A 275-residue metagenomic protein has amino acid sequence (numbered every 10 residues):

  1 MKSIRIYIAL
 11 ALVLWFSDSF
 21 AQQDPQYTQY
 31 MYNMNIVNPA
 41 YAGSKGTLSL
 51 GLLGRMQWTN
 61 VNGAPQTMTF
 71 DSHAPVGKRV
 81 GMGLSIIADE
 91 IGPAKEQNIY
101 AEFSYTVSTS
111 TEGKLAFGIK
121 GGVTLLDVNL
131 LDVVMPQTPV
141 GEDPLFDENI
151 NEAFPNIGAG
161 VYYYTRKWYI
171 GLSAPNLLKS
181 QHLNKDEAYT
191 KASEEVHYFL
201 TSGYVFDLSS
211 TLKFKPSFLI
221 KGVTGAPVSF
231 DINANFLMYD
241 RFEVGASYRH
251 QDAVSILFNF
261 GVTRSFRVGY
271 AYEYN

Functional and structural regions predicted by a protein language model:
M1-Q26, A234: Bacterial Sec-dependent N-terminal signal peptides
Q22-N275: Subset of outer-membrane beta-barrel
